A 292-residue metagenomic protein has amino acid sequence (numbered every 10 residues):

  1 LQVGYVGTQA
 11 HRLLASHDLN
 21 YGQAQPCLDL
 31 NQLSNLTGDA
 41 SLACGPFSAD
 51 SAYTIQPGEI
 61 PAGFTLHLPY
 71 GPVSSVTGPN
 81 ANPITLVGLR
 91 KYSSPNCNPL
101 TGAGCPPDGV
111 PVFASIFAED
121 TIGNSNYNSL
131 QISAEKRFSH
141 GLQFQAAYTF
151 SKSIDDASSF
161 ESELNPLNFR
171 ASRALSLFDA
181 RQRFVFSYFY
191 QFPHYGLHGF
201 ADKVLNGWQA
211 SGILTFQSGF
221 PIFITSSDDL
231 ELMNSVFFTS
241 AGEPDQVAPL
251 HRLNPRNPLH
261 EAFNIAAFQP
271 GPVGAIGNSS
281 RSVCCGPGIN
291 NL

Functional and structural regions predicted by a protein language model:
L1-L292: Short, solvent-exposed micro-motifs at the edges of structured domains
